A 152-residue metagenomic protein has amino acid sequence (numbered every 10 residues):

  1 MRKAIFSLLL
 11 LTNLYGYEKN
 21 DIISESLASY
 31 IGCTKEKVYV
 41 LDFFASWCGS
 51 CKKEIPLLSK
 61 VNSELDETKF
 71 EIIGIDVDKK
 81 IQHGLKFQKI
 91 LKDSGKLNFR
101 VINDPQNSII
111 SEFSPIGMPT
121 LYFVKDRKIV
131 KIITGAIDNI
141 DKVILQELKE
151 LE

Functional and structural regions predicted by a protein language model:
A4-N13: Sec-dependent N-terminal signal peptides
E18-V38: A short beta-strand-turn-helix
K37-Y39, F43-W47, G117: Short pre-active-site segment immediately N-terminal to redox-active cysteine/selenocysteine motifs in thiol-based
V40-L41, I72, L121: Hydrophobic beta-strand anchors of alpha/beta hydrolase catalytic cores
F43-K60: Conserved redox-active cysteine motifs that mediate thiol-disulfide chemistry, especially di-cysteine Cys-X(1-2)-Cys
I55-K92, P105-S111: Structural microenvironment flanking redox-active thiols in thiol-disulfide oxidoreductases
I90-V124: Short, internal strand/loop/helix patches that form the active-site neighborhood or redox-interaction surface
K125-E152: Thiol-/selenol-based redox modules, centered on thioredoxin-like and closely related oxidoreductase domains
